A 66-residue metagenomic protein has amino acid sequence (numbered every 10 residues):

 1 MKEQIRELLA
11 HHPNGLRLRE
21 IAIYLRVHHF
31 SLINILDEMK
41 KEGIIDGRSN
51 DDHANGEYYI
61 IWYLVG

Functional and structural regions predicted by a protein language model:
M1, R17, R48-G66: Short, cationic-aromatic polyanion-contact patches
E3-L8: Pre-recognition alpha-helix immediately N-terminal to the DNA-recognition helix within helix-turn-helix or winged-helix
A10-P13: Short helix-capping/hinge SLiMs at alpha-helix to coil transitions
E20-I23: A short acidic, leucine-rich amphipathic alpha-helix
V27-E38: Short amphipathic alpha-helical interaction segments
F30, G47-R48: A local structural micro-motif
G43: Glycine-centered, phosphate/nucleic-acid-interacting loop/turn motifs that mediate DNA/RNA or nucleotide
